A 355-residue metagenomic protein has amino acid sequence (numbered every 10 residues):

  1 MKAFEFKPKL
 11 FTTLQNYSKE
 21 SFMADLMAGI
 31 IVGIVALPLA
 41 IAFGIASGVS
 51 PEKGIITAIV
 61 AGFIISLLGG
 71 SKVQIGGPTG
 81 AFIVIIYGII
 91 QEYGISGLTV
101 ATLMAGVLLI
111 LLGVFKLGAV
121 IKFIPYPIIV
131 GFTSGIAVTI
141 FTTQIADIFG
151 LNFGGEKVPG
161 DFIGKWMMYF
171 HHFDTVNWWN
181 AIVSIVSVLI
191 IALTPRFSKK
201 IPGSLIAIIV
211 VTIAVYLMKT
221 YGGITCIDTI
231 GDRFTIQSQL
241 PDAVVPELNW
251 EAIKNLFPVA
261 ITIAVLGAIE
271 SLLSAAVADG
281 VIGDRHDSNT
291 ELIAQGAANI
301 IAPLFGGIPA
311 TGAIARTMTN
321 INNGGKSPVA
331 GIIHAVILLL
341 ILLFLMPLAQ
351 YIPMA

Functional and structural regions predicted by a protein language model:
M1-A355: Transmembrane helical cores of multi-pass ion-transport proteins
